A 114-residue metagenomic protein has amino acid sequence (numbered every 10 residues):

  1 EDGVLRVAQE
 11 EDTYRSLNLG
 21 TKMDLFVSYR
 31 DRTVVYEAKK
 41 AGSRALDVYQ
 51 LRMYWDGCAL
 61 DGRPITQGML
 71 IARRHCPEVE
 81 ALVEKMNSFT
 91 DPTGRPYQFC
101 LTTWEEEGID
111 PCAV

Functional and structural regions predicted by a protein language model:
E1-V114: Charged, terminal alpha-helix-loop-beta segments that serve as non-catalytic nucleic-acid engagement and/or assembly
